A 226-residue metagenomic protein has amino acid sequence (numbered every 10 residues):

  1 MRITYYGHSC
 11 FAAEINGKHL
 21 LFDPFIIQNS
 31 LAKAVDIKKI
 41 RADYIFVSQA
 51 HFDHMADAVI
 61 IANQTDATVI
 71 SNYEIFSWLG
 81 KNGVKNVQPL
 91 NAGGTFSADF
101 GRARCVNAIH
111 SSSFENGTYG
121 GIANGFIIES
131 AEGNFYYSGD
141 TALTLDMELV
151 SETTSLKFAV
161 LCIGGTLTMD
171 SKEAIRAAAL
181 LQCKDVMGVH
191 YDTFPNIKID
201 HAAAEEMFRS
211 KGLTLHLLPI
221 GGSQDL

Functional and structural regions predicted by a protein language model:
M1, N63-T68, G133-F135: Short active-site oxyanion
M1-H19, I26-S30, S97-R104, A203-K211 (+1 more regions): Zn-dependent metallo-beta-lactamase
A12-H51, A56-I60, S111-N116, T141-T153: Pre-active-site segment of Zn-dependent metallo-hydrolases
L21-D23, A42-A50, I70-Y73, Y136-T141 (+3 more regions): Active-site neighborhood of phospho(di)ester-bond hydrolases with catalytic His/Asp-centered motifs
N29, H51-A56, F76-L79, G94-S97 (+5 more regions): Active-site environment of divalent metal-dependent phosphoester hydrolases
A34-S97, G101-S112: Active-site HxH/HxHxD metal-binding segment of metal-dependent hydrolases
T68, G80-G94, I175, A179-L226: Binuclear metal-ion centers of metallo-dependent hydrolases, dominated by the metallo-beta-lactamase
F114-N124, E129-A179: Active-site-proximal loop/helix segments of hydrolase catalytic cores
